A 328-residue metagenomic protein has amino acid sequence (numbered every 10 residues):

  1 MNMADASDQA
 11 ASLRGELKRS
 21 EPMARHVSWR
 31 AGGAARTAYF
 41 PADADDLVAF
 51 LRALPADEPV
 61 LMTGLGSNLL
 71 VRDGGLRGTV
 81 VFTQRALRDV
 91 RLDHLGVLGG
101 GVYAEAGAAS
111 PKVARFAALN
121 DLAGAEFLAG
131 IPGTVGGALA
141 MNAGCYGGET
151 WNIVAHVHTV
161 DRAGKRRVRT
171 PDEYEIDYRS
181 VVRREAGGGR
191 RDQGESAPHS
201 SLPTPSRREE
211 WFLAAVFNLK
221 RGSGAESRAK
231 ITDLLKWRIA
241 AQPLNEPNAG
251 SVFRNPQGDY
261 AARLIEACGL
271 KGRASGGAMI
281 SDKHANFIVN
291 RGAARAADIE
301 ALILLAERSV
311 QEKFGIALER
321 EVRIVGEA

Functional and structural regions predicted by a protein language model:
N2-V135, C145: Anion-binding (especially nucleotide phosphate/pyrophosphate-binding) glycine-rich loop and adjoining beta-alpha core
L17-R19, R25, A31, L69 (+2 more regions): Phosphate/pyrophosphate- and phosphate-bearing ligand-binding catalytic cores of soluble enzymes
A38, G101-Y103, H156-H158, A214-V216: Beta-strand secondary-structure signal
F40-P41, L70-D73, V81-F82, F116 (+5 more regions): Short beta-strand-to-turn element immediately C-terminal to the catalytic PLP-Schiff-base lysine in fold type I
L69, A114-A117, A125-A129, N142-E149 (+3 more regions): A generic local secondary-structure boundary/capping motif
R77-T79, A155, L213: Change "...and in nucleic-acid phosphodiester-cleaving endonucleases..." to "...and in nucleic-acid processing enzymes
L122-F127, P132-P171: Glycine/threonine-rich beta-strand-loop-alpha-helix active-site module that forms ligand/phosphate-binding
